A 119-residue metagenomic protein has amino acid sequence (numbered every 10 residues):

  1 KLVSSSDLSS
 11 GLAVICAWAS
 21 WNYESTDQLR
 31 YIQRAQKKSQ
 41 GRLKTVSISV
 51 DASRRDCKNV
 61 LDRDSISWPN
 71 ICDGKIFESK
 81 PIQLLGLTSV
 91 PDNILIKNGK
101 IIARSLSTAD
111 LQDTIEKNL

Functional and structural regions predicted by a protein language model:
K1, S6-S10, R55, N59-D62: N-proximal helix/coil linker or "cap" segments that precede and/or mark the start of modular domains
K1-L2, D7, Q112, K117-L119: Proteins that catalyze or organize thiol-disulfide redox chemistry and the adjacent proteostasis machinery handling
V3-T26, I32, K44: Short active-site neighborhood of thiol/selenol oxidoreductases, capturing the structured segment around
I15, V46-I48, I71: Conserved hydrophobic packing residues within short motifs/helices of P-loop NTPase cores of ABC-family ATPases
W18-W21, C57, W68: Signature tryptophan residues that serve as conserved aromatic anchors
S20-N22, D51-R54, I101: Solvent-exposed loop/turn segments at secondary-structure junctions within structured extracellular/periplasmic domains
T26-D64, I76-I82: Structural microenvironment flanking redox-active thiols in thiol-disulfide oxidoreductases
I66, D73-N118: Thiol/disulfide oxidoreductase modules built on the thioredoxin-like
